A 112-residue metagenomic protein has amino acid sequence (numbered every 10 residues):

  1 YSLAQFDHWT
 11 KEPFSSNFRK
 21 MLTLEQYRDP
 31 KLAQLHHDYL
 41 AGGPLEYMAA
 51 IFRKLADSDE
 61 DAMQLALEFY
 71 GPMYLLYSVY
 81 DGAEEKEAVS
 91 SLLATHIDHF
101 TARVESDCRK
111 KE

Functional and structural regions predicted by a protein language model:
Y1-N17, D57-F69: Hydrophobic alpha-helical connector segments
L3-D7, T23, A49-R53: Amphipathic alpha-helical segments within well-ordered protein domains
A4-W9, D29, L55, L76 (+1 more regions): Alpha-helix C-capping/helix-to-loop hinge sites
F6-D7, T23, Y27, Y70 (+2 more regions): C-lobe helix-loop cap of protein kinase catalytic domains
T10-D38: Amphipathic alpha-helical segments used for helix-helix packing
Q34, D38, G42, F52-T101 (+1 more regions): Hydrophobic/aromatic-rich alpha-helical bundle segments in the mid-to-C-terminal region
